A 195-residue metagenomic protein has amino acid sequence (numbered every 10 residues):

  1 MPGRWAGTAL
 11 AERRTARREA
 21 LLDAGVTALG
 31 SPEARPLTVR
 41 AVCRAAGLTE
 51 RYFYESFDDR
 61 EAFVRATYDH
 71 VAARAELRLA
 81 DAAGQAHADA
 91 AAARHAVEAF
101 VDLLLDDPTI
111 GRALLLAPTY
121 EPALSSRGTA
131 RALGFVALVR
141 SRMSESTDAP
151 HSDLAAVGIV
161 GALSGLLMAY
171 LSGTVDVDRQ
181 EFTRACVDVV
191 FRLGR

Functional and structural regions predicted by a protein language model:
M1-A16: N-terminal intrinsically disordered/low-complexity leader segments
M1-R4, A137, S141, S172-R195: C-terminal peripheral helix-coil segments that are non-catalytic and often amphipathic
R14-G25, V42, T67-A75, L79: Generic hydrophobic, amphipathic alpha-helix propensity
A28-A62, A66: Helix-turn-helix
A66, A80-D106, I159: Hydrophobic alpha-helical connector segments
L103, A149-S172, Q180-R192: Hydrophobic alpha-helical segments that form the core of small-molecule binding pockets and/or dimer interfaces
L103-S125, R140, M168: Amphipathic alpha-helical segments used for helix-helix packing
P122-S146, D153-G165, D188: Amphipathic alpha-helical packing segments from all-alpha helical-bundle domains
